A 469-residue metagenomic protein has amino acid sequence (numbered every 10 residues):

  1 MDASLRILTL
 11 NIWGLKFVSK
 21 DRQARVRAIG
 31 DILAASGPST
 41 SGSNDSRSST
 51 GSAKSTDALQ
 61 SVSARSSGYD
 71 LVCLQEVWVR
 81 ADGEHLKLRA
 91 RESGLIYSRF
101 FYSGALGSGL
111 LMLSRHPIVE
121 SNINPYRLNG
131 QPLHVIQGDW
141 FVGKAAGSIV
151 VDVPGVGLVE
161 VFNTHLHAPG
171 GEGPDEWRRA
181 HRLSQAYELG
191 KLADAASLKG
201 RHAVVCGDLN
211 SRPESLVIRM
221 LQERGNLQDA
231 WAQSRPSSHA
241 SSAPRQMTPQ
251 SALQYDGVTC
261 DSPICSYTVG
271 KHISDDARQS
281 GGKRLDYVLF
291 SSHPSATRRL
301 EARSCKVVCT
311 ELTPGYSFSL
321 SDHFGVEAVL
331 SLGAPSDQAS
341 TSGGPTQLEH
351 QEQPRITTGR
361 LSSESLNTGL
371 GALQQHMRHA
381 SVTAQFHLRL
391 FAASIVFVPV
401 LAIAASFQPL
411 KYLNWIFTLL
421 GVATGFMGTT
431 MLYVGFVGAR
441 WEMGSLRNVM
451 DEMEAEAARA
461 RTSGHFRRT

Functional and structural regions predicted by a protein language model:
M1-L88, S336-T469: N-terminal, active-site-proximal structural segment of metallo-dependent hydrolase catalytic domains
S4, I12, D21-R22, S41-G171: Structured beta-strand-rich core segments of catalytic domains in phosphoester-bond hydrolases
L8-T9, C73-Q75, F162-H165, V204-G207 (+2 more regions): Short beta-strand segments
I96-R115, Q131, G138, V142 (+7 more regions): Active site of divalent-metal-dependent phosphoester/diester hydrolases
L113-H116, I149-G155, F290-S292, S321 (+1 more regions): Active-site beta-strand termini and strand-to-loop segments that position acidic
S148-D152, L158-F162, R178-C206, L221: His/acidic metal-ligating clusters that form di-metal
H167-L189, P213-S215: Active-site-proximal segments of metal-dependent phosphoesterases and phosphodiesterases across multiple
